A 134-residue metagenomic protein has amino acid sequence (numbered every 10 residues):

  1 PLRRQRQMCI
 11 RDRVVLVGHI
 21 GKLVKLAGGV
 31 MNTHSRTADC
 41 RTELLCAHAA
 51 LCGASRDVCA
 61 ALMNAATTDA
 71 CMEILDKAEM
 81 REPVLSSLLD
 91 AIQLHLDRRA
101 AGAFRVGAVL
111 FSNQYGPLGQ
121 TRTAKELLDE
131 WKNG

Functional and structural regions predicted by a protein language model:
P1-R6, I10: Single conserved hydrophobic/aromatic residue that forms the stacking wall/gate of nucleotide- or nucleobase-binding
I10-D12, H34: N-terminal targeting/docking segments
R13-V17, A54-A65, R81-V84, R99-F111: Flexible, glycine/charged-enriched surface loops at secondary-structure junctions
V17-E79: Active-site pocket-lining segment
D69-L96: Adenine-nucleotide phosphate-binding core of ATP-dependent small-molecule kinases
L89-G134: Extended hydrophobic packing segments that form well-structured cores
